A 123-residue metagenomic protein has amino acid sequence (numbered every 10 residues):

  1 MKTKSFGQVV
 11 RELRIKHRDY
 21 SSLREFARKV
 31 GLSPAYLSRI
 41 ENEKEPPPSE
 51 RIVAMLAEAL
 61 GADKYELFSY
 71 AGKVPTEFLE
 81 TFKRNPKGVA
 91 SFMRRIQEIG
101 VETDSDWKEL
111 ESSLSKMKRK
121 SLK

Functional and structural regions predicted by a protein language model:
M1-D19: A short, Lys/Arg-rich alpha-helix, primarily the initiator
R11, R24, A54: Residues within the helices of the helix-turn-helix
R14, A27, A57: The alpha-helix within a helix-turn-helix
R14, E41, I52, A71: DNA major-groove recognition helix of helix-turn-helix
D19-R39: Short alpha-helical DNA-recognition segment
G31, S49-E66: DNA major-groove recognition helix of helix-turn-helix/homeodomain DNA-binding modules
P34, E50, S69-E80: Amphipathic alpha-helical "recognition" segments
K73-K123: Interfacial/linker helices and their anchor residues that mediate assembly or domain coupling
